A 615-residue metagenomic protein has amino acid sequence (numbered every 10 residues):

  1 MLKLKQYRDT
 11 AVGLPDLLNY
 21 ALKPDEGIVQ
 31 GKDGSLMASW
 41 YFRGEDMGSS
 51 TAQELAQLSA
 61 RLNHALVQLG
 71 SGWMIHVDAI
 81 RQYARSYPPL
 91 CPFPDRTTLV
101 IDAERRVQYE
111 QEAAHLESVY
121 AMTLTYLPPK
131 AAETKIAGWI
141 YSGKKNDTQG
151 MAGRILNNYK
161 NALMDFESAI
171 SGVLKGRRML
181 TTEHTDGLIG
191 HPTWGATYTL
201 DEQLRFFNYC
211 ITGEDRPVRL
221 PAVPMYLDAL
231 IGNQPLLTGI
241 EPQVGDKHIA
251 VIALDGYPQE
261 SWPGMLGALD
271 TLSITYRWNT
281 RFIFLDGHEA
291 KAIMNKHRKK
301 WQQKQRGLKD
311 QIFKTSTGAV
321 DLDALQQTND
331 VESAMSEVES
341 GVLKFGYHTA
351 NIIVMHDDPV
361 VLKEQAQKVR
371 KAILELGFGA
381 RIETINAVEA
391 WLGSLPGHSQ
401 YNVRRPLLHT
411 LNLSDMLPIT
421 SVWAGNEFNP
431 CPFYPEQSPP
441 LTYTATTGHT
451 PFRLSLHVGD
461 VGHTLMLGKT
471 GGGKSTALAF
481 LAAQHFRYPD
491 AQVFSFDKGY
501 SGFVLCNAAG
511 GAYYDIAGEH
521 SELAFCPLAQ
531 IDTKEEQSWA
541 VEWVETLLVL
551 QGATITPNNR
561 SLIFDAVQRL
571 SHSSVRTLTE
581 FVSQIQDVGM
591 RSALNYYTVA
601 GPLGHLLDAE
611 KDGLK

Functional and structural regions predicted by a protein language model:
M1-S421: Extended, folded cores of ATP/NTP-driven motor/assembly subunits in large transport and secretion machines
A52-Q68, A292-K296, A390-F452, F503-G510 (+1 more regions): P-loop NTPase motor domains
I352, H449, D497: Conserved hydrophobic/aromatic pocket- or pore-lining residues that grip, position, or stack substrates in active sites
V458, T470: The conserved Walker
V461: Short coil/loop residues immediately preceding or within conserved phosphate-binding loops of NTP-utilizing enzyme
M466: Hydrophobic anchor at the beta1->P-loop junction of P-loop NTPases
G472-C526: Walker A/P-loop NTP-binding active-site region of P-loop NTPases, recognizing the glycine-rich GxxxxGKT/S
